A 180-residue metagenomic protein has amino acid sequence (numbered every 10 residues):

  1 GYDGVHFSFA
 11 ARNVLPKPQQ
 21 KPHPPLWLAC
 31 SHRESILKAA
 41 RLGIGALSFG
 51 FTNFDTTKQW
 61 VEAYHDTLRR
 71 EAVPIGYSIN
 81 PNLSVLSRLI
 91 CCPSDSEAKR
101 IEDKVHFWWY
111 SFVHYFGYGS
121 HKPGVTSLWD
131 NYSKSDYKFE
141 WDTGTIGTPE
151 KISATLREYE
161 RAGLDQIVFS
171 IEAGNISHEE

Functional and structural regions predicted by a protein language model:
G1-L15, D55-L164: An alpha-helical appendage that flanks or caps ligand/catalytic pockets
G4-F7, S31, I171-A173: Short, well-ordered beta-to-alpha junction loops that form the rim of enzyme active sites and present histidine/acidic
S8-F9, N13-V14, P18-S31, L37 (+1 more regions): Aromatic- and glycine-enriched pocket-lining scaffold segments that form the walls of small-molecule binding clefts
L26-A29, I44-F49, P81-R88, I167-F169: Hydrophobic faces of well-ordered beta-strands that scaffold small-molecule active sites in alpha/beta enzyme cores
H32-V61: A conserved active-site cap/scaffold subdomain adjacent to cofactor or substrate pockets
S35-I36, T57, P93, N175-H178: Short catalytic/ligand-binding loop motif for oxyanion handling, primarily in non-cytosolic enzymes, centered on
F51-F54, S170-E180: Glycine-rich, proline-tolerant flexible connector loops at the mouths of alpha/beta enzymes
